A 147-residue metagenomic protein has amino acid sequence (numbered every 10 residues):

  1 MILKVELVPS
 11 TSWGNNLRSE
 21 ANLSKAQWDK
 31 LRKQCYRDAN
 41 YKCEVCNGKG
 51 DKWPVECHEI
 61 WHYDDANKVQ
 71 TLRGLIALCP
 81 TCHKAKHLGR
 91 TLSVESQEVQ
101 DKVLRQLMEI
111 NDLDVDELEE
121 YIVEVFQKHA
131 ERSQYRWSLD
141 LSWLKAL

Functional and structural regions predicted by a protein language model:
M1-K33, G48-D51, Q97-L147: A boundary/linker detector
A26-E56, C79-T81: Short cysteine-rich loop/turn motifs with clustered Cys
E44-A77, K86-V94: Histidine-centered nuclease catalytic patch
Y63-P80, E98-D114: Short microdomains enriched in Cys/His and/or Lys/Arg
